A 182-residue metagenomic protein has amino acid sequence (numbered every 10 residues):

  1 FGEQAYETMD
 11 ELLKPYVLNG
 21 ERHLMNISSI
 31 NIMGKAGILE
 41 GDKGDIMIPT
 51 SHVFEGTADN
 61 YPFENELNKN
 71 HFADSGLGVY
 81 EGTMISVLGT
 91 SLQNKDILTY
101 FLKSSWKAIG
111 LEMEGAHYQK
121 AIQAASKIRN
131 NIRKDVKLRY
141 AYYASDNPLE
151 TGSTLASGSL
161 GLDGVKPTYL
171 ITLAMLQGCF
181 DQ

Functional and structural regions predicted by a protein language model:
F1-Q182: Accessory terminal and edge-of-domain segments that mediate assembly/interaction and cofactor placement around
